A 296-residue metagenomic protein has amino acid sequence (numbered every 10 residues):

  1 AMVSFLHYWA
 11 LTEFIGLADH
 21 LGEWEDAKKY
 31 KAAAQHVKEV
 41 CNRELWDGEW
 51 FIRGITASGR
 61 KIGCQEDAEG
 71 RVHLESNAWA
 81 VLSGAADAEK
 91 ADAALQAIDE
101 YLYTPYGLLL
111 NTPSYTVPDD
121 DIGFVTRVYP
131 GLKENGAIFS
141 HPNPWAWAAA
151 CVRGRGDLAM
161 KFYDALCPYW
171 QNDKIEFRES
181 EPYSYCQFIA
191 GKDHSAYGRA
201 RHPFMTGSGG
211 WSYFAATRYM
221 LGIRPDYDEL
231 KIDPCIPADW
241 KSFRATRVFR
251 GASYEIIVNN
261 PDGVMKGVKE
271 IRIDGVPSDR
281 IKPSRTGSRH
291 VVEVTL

Functional and structural regions predicted by a protein language model:
A1, H7-Y8, F14, A18 (+9 more regions): Functionally constrained cores in energy, signaling, and assembly domains
A1, L21-W24, K28, K133 (+1 more regions): Charge-dense, low-complexity intrinsically disordered segments
V3-L6, A33, C64-L74, A86-K90 (+5 more regions): Secondary-structure capping and boundary motifs in well-ordered enzyme cores
L6-I122, D164, P168-A196, V248 (+1 more regions): Catalytic cores of carbohydrate-active enzymes
W79-L82, P144-A148: Amphipathic alpha-helical repeat scaffolds
E100-T104, V128-N135, W145-L296: Non-catalytic C-terminal accessory modules of carbohydrate-active enzymes
N111-N143, A245: Amphipathic, soluble alpha/beta structural segments
